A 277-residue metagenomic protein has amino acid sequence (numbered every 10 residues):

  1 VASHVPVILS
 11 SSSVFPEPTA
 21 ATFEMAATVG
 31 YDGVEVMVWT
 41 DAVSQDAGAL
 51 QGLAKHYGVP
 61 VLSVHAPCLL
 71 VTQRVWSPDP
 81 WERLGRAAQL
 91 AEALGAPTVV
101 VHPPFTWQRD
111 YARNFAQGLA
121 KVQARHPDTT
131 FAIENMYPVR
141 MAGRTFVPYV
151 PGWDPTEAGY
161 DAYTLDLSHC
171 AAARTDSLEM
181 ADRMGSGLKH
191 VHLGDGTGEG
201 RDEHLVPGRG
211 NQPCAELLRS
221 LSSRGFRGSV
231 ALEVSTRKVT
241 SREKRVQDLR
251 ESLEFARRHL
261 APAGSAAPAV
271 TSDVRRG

Functional and structural regions predicted by a protein language model:
A2-I8, F15-A27, K55, R86-P97 (+4 more regions): Histidine-acidic metal/acid-base catalytic patches
L9-S13, V36-T40, S63-C68, V101-F105 (+4 more regions): A cross-domain feature marking catalytic cores of carbohydrate-active enzymes and several ubiquitous metabolic/repair
D32, V36-R113, F226-R227, S235-V239: Structural motif corresponding to the early beta-alpha repeats
L70-R74, H102-D110, N135-G143, H169 (+1 more regions): Surface-exposed cleft-lining segments at the edges of enzyme active sites
T106, F115-P138: Catalytic cores of phosphodiester-bond-cleaving enzymes
